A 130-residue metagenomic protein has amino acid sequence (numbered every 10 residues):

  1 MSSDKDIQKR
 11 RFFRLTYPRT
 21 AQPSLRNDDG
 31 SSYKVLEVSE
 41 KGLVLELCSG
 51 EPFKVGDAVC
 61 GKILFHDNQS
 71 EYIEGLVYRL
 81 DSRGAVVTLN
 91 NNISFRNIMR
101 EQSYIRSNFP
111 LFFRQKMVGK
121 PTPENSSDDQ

Functional and structural regions predicted by a protein language model:
M1-V38, S103-Q130: N-terminal helix initiation/capping motif
T20-R26, G56-S70: Short conserved beta-strand and strand-loop elements enriched in small hydrophobics with frequent Asp/Gly
Q22, S49-V55, V87-S107: Short solvent-exposed strand/turn elements
S24-P52, D81-V86: Short strand-loop-strand
S31-S32, V59, E71-E74: Residue-level marker for the onset of beta-strands and adjacent loop->beta junctions in well-ordered domains
D57, L64, Y78-L80, N92 (+1 more regions): A generic membrane alpha-helix/interface feature
L64-T88: Mid-chain, well-packed structural core segment of small domains
